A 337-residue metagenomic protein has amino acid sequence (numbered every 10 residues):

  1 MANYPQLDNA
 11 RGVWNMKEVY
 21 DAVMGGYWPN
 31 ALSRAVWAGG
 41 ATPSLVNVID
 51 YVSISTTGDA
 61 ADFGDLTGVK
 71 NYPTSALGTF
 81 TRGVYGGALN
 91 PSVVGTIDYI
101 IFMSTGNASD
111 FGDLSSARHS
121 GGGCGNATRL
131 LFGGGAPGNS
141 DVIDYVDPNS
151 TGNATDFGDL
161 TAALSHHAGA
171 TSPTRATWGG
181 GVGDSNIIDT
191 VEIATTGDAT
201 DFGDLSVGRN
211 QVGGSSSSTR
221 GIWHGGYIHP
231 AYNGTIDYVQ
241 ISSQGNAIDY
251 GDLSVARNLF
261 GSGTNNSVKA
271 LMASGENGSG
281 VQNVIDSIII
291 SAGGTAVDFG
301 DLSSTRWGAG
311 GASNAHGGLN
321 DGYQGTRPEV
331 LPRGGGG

Functional and structural regions predicted by a protein language model:
M1-G337: Polar, enzyme-active/binding microenvironments
